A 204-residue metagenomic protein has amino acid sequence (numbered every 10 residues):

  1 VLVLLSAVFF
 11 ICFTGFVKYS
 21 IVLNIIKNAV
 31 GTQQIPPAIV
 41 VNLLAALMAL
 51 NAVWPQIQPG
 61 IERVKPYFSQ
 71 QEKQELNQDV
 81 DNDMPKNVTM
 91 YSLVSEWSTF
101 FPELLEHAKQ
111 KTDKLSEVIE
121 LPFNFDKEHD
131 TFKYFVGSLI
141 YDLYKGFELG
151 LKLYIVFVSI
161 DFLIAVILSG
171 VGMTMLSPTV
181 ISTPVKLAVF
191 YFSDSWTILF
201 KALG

Functional and structural regions predicted by a protein language model:
V1-G204: Hydrophobic alpha-helical segments and their helix-loop boundaries in membrane and membrane-proximal proteins
